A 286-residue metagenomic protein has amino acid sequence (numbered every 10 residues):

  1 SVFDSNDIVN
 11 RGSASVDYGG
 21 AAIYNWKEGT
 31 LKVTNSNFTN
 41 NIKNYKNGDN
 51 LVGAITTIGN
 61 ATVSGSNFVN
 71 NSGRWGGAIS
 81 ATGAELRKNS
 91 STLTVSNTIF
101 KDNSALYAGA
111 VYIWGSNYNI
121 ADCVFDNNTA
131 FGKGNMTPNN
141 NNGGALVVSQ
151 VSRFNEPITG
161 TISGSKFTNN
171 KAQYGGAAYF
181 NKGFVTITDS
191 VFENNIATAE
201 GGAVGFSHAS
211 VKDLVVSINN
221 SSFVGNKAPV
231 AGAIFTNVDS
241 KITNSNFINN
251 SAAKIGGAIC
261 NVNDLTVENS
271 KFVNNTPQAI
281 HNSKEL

Functional and structural regions predicted by a protein language model:
S1-G12, V16-K43, L51-S72, S80-S104 (+11 more regions): Surface-exposed loop/turn motifs in large extracellular/passenger domains
G77, G109, G176-A177, G201-G202 (+2 more regions): The feature encodes a structural signal of leucine-rich repeats
G77, K133-G134, I280: Short glycine/serine- and acidic-residue-enriched loop/turn motifs that recur at repeat junctions
F131-G132, Y174: Alpha-solenoid ARM/HEAT helical repeat scaffolds used for protein-protein interactions
